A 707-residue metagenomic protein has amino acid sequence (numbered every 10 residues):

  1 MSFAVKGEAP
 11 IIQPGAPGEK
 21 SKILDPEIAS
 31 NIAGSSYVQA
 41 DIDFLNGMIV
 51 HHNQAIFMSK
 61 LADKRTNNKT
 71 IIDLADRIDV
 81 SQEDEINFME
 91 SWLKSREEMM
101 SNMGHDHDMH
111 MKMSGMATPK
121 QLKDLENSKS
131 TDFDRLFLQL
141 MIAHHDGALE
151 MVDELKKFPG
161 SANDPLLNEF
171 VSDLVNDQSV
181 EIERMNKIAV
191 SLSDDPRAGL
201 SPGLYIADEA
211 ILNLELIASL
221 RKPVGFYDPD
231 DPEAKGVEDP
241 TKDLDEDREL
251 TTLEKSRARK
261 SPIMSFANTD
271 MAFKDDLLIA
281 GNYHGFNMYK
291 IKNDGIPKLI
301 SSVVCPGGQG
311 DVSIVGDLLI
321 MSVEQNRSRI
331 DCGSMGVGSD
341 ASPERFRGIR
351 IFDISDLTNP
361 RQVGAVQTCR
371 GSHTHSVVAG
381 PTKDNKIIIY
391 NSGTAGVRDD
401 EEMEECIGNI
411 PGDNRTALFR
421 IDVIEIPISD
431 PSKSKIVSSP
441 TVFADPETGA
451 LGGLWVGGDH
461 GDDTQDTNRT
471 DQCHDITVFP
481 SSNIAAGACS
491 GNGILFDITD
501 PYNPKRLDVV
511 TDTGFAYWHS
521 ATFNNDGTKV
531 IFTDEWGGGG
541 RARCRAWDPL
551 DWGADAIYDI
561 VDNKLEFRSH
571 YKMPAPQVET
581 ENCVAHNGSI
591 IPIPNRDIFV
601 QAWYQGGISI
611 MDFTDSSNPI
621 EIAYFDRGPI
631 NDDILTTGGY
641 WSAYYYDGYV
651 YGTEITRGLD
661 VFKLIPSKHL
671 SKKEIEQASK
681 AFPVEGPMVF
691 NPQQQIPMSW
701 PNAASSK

Functional and structural regions predicted by a protein language model:
M1-A4, K707: Bacterial/eukaryotic Sec-type N-terminal signal peptides
F3-D194: All-alpha RGS (Regulator of G-protein Signaling) helical domain and cognate RGS-like helical scaffolds
D194-K707: Feature marking well-ordered beta-strand scaffolds used for ligand recognition
